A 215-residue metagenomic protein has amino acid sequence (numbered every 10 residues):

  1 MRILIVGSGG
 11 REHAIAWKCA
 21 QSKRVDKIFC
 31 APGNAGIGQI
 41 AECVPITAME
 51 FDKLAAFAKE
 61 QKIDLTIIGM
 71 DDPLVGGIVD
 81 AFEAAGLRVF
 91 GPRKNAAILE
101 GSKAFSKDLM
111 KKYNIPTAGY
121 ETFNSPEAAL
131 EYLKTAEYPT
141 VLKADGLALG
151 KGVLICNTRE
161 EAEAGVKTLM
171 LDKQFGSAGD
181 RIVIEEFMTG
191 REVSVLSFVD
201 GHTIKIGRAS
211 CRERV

Functional and structural regions predicted by a protein language model:
M1-K94: ATP-binding N-terminal substructure of ATP-dependent carboxylate-amine bond-forming enzymes
G7, F123, V153-T158, F198-D200: Short beta-strand-to-turn element immediately C-terminal to the catalytic PLP-Schiff-base lysine in fold type I
Q21, G36-G38, F90, K112-N114 (+5 more regions): Solvent-exposed alpha-helices and their adjacent loops that cap or buttress functional pockets in soluble metabolic
C43-M49, E121-S125, C156: Short acidic-hydrophobic, aromatic-tinged amphipathic segments that line or gate anion-handling sites
L65, P116-G119, P139-V141, N157-S194 (+1 more regions): Conserved ATP-binding module of the ATP-grasp superfamily
P92-G152: A conserved helix-loop-beta module that forms one wall/lid of the active-site cleft in ATP-utilizing catalytic domains
K205-V215: Residue-level detector of conserved catalytic or cofactor/ligand-binding positions in enzyme active sites
